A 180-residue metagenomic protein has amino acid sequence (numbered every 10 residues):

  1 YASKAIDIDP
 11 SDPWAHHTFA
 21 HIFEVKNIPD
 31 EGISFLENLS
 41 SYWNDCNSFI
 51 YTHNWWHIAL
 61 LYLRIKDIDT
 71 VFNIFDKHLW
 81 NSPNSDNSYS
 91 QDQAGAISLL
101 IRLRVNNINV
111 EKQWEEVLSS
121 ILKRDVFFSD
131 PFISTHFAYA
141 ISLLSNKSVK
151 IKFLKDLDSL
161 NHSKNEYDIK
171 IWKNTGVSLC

Functional and structural regions predicted by a protein language model:
K4-A5, L39, H78: Canonical positions in the second alpha-helix
D12-P13, C46: Residue-level recognition of tetratricopeptide repeat
I28-S34: Structural signature of tandem alpha-helical TPR/SEL1-like repeats, specifically the intra-repeat loop/turn
L60-C180: Helix-coil-helix junctions within alpha-helical repeat/solenoid scaffolds
